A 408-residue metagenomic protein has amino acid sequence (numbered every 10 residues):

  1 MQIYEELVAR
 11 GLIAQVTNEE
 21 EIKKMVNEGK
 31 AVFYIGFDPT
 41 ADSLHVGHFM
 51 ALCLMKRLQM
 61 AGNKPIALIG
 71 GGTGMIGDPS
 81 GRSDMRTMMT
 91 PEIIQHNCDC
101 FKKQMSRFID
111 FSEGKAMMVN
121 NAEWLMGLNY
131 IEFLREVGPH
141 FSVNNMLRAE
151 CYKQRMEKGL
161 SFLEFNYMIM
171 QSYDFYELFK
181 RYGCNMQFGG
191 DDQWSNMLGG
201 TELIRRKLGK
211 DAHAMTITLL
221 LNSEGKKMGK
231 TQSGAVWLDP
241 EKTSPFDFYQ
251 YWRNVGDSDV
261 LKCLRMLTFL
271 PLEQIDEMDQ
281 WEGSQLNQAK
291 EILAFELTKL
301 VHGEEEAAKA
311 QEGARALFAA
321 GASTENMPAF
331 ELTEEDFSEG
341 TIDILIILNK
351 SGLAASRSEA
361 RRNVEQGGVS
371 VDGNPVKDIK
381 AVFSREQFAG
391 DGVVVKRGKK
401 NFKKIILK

Functional and structural regions predicted by a protein language model:
M1-Q193, L198-T201, L208-H213, K226 (+1 more regions): NTP-dependent nucleotidyl-transfer catalytic core
I204-K408: Conserved nucleotide- and phosphate/pyrophosphate-binding catalytic cores in adenylate/nucleotidyl-handling enzymes
